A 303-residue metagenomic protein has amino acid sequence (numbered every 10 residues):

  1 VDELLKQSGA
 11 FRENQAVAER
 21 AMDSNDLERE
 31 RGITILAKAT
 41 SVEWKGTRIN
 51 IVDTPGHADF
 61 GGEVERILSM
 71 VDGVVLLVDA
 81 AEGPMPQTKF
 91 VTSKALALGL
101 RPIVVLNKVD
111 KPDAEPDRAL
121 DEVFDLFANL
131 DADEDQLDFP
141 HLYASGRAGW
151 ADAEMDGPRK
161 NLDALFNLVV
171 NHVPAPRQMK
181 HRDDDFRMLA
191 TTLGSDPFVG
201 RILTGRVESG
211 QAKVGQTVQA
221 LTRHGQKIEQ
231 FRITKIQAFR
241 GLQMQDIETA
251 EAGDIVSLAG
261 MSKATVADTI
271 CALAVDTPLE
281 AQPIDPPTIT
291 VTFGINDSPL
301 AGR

Functional and structural regions predicted by a protein language model:
V1-V78, E122, L193: P-loop NTPase switch module centered on the Walker A-proximal segment
A10-A37, F60, L126-F139, V170-F186 (+6 more regions): Active-site phosphate-binding and catalytic loops of NTP-dependent enzymes
I49, T54-F60, L68-T92, L96-R118: Conserved Switch II/interswitch segment of TRAFAC-class P-loop GTPases
H57-A58, A81-P84, A97, K108-A114 (+6 more regions): Conserved nucleotide-binding/hydrolysis micro-motifs of P-loop NTPases
A97, L142-Y143, K180-D184, P278-N296: Flexible hinge/switch segments at interdomain interfaces of large molecular machines
R101, K111-H172: Canonical P-loop GTPase G-domain recognition
I103-L106, G149-A151, P286-G302: Short, hydrophobic beta-strand segments
R187-V291, A301-R303: Conserved nucleotide-binding/hydrolysis modules and their immediate coupling elements across P-loop/ASCE NTPase motors
